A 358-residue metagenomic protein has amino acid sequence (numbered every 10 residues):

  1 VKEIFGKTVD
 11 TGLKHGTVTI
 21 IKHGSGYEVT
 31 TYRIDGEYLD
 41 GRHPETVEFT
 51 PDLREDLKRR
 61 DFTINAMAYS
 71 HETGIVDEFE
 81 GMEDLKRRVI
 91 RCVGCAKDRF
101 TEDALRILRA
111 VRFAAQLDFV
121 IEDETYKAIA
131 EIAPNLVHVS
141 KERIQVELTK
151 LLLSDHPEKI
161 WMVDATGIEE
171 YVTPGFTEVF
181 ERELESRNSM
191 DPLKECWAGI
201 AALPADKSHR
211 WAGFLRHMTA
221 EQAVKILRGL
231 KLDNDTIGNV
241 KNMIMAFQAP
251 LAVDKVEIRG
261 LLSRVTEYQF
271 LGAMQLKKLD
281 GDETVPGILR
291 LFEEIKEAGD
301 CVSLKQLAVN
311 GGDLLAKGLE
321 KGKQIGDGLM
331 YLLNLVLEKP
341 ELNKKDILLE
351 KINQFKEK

Functional and structural regions predicted by a protein language model:
V1-K358: Catalytic cores of the polymerase beta-like nucleotidyltransferase superfamily and closely associated nucleotide
